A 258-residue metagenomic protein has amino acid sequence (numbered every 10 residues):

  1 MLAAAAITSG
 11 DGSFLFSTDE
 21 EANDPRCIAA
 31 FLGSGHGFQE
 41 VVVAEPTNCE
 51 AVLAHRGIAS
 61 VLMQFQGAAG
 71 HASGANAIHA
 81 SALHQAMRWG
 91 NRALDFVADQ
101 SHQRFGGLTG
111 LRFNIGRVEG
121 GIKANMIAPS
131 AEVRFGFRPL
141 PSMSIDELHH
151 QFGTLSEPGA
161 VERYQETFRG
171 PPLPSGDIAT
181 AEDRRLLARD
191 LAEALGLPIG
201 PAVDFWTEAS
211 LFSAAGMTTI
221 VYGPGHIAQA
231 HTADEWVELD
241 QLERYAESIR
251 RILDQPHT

Functional and structural regions predicted by a protein language model:
M1-S60: Acidic/histidine-rich catalytic neighborhood of metal-dependent amide-processing enzymes
L62-T258: Metal-dependent amide/peptide-bond hydrolase catalytic core, centered on the "pita-bread" metallohydrolase fold
